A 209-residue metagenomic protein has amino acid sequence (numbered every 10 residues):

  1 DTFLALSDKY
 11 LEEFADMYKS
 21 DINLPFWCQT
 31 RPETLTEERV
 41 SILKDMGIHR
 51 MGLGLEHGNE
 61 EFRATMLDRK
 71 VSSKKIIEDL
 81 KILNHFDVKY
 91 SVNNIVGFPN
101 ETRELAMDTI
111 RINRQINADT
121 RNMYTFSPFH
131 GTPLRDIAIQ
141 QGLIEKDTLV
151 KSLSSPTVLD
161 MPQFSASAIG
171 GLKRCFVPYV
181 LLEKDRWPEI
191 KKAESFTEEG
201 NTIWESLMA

Functional and structural regions predicted by a protein language model:
F3-D8, E12-I203: A structural motif corresponding to the C-terminal lobe/cap of the Radical SAM core domain
